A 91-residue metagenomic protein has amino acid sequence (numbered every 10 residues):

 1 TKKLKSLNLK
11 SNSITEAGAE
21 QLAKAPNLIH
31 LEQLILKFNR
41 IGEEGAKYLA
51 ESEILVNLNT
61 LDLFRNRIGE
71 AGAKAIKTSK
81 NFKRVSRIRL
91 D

Functional and structural regions predicted by a protein language model:
T1, S11, E16, A25-L28 (+2 more regions): Structural signal for repeat-unit boundaries in curved repeat scaffolds
L4, A17-Q21, L31: Long, distal/terminal scaffolding or interaction modules with repetitive or compositionally biased sequence
K5-L9, L31-L36, L58-L63, V85-L90: Conserved hydrophobic beta-strand positions in leucine-rich repeat
S13-E20, N39-K47, R67-K74: Short, solvent-exposed loop/turn at the beta-strand->alpha-helix junction within individual leucine-rich repeat
L22-A25, L49-S52, I76: Hydrophobic anchor residues at the C-terminal helix/turn of individual leucine-rich repeat
E70, S79-F82: Low-complexity, intrinsically disordered regions enriched in charged/polar residues
